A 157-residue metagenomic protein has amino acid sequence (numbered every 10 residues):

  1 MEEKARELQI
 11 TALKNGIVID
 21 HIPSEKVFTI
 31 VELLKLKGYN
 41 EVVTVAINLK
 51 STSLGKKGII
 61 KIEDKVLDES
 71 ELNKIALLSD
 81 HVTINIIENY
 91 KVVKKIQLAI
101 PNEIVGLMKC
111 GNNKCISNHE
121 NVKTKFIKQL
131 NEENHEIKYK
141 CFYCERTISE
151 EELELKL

Functional and structural regions predicted by a protein language model:
M1-I96: Interaction interfaces in information-processing and related assembly proteins
K91-L157: Cys/His-clustered metal-coordination modules, chiefly Zn-binding fingers
